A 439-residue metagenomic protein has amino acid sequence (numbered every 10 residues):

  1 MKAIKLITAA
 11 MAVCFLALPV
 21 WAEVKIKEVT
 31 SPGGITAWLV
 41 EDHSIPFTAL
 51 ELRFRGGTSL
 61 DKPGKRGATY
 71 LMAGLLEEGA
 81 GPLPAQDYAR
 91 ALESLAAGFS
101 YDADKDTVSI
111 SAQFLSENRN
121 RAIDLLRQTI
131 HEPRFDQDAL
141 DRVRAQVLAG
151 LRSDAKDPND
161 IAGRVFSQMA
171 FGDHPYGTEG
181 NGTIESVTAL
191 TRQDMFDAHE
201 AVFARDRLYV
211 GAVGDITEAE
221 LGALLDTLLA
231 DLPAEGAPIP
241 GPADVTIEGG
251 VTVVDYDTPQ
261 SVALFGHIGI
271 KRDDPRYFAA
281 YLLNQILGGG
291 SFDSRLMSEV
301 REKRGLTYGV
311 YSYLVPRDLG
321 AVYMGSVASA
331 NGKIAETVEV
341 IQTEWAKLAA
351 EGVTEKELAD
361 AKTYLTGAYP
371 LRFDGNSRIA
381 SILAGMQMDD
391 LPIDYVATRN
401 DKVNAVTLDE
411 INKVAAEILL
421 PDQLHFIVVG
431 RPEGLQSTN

Functional and structural regions predicted by a protein language model:
M1-A10: Bacterial N-terminal signal peptides that target proteins for export
K2, D87-G236, V253, K303-R304 (+1 more regions): Charge-rich, well-structured scaffold segments of protease-associated domains
L18-A22: Sec/Tat signal peptide C-region and signal peptidase I cleavage site
E23-D42: Short N-terminal segments immediately surrounding and downstream of signal-peptide cleavage
V24-I26, E51-Q113, K156, E179 (+2 more regions): M16/MPP (pitrilysin/insulinase) zinc-metallopeptidase core fold and M16-derived inactive scaffolds
W38-L39, P46-A49, S59-K62, D273-D274 (+1 more regions): Short, solvent-exposed loop/turn elements at domain surfaces
D42, E51-R53, A237-D293: His/Glu-based metal-binding/catalytic segments typifying zinc-dependent metallopeptidases
